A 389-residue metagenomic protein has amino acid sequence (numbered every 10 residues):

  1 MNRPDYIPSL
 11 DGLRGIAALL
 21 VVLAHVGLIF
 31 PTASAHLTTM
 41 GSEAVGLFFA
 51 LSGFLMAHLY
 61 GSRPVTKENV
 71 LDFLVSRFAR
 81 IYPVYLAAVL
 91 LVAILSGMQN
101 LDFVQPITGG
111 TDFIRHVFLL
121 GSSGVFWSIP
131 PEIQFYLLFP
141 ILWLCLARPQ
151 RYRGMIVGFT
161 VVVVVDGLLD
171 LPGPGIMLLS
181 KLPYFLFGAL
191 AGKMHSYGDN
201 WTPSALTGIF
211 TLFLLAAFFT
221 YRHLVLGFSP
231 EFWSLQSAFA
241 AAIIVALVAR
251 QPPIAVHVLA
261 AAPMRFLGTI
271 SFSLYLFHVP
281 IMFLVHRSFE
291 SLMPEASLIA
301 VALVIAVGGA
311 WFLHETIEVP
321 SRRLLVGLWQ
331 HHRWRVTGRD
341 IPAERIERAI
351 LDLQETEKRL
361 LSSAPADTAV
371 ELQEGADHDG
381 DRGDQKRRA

Functional and structural regions predicted by a protein language model:
M1-L10, L19-G41, A57-L71, L142-I156 (+7 more regions): Alpha-helical transmembrane segments in multi-pass integral membrane proteins
L10-L20, V45, L51, Y85-A88 (+2 more regions): Hydrophobic alpha-helical transmembrane segments of polytopic
G15, L86, L90, I133 (+5 more regions): Residue-level signature of the transmembrane alpha-helical core of multi-pass small-molecule transporters
A57-G61, K67-R77, I81-L137, V164-V165 (+2 more regions): Membrane-interface helix-loop-helix regions
F103-T108, V157-P174, K181-F185: A short, conserved beta-to-alpha structural element at the edge of catalytic cores that scaffolds binding
D340-A389: Long, low-complexity, intrinsically disordered cytosolic termini of multi-pass membrane proteins
